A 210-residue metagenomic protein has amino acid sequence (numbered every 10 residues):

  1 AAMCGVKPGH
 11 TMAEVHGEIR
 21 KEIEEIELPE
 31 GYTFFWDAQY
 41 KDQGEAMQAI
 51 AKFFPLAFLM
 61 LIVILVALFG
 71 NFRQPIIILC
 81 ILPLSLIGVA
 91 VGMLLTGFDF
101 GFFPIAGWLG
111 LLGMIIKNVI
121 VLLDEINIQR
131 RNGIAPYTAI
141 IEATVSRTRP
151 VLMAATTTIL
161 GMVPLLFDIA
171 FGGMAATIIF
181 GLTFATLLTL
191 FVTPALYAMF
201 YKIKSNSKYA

Functional and structural regions predicted by a protein language model:
A1-A57, V66, Y137-A139: Extracytoplasmic/periplasmic membrane-proximal domains and adjacent transmembrane bundles of envelope biogenesis
E14, I178, L190-P194, A198: Short, charged alpha-helical segments
R20-E27, P55, I64, T96 (+4 more regions): Non-catalytic alpha-helical coupling and interface elements of nucleotide-dependent molecular machines and regulators
G44, L160, Y197: Nucleotide phosphate-binding site architecture
M60-T148, L152-F171, F180-F184, L188-F191: Hydrophobic transmembrane alpha-helices and their membrane-interface caps in long multi-pass transport proteins
A195-A210: Interfacial helix-loop-helix hairpins and adjacent transmembrane helices of multi-pass alpha-helical membrane proteins
